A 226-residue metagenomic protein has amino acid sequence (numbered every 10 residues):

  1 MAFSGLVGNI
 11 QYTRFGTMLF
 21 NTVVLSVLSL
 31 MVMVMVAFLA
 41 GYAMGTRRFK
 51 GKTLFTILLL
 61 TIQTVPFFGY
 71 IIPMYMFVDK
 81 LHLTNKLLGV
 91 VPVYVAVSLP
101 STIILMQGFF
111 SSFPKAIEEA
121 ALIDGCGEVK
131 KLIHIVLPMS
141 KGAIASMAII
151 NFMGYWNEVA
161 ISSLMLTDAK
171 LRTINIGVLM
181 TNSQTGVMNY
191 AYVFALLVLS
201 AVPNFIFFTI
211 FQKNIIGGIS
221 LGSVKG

Functional and structural regions predicted by a protein language model:
M1-G226: A structural signal for multi-pass alpha-helical bundles of membrane permease subunits that mediate small-molecule
